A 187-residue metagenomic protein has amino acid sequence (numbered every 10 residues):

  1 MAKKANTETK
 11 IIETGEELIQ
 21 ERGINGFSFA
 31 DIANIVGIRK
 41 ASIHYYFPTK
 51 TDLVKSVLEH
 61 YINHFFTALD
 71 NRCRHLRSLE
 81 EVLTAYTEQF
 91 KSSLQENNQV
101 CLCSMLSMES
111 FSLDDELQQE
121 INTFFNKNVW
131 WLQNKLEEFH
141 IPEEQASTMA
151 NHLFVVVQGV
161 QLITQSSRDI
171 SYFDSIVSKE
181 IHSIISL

Functional and structural regions predicted by a protein language model:
M1-N6: N-terminal intrinsically disordered/low-complexity leader segments
K10, T14-D52, S56: Helix-turn-helix
S56, D70-N98, M149-L153: Hydrophobic alpha-helical connector segments
E59-F66: Short, basic, alpha-helical segments at the C-terminal edge of helix-turn-helix-like DNA-binding modules
R77, D114, F125-M149, I185-L187: Hydrophobic alpha-helical bundle segments that form small-molecule/ligand-binding pockets
S93, N134, F154-Y172, S183-L187: Amphipathic C-terminal alpha-helical segment
Q95-E116: Amphipathic alpha-helical segments used for helix-helix packing
